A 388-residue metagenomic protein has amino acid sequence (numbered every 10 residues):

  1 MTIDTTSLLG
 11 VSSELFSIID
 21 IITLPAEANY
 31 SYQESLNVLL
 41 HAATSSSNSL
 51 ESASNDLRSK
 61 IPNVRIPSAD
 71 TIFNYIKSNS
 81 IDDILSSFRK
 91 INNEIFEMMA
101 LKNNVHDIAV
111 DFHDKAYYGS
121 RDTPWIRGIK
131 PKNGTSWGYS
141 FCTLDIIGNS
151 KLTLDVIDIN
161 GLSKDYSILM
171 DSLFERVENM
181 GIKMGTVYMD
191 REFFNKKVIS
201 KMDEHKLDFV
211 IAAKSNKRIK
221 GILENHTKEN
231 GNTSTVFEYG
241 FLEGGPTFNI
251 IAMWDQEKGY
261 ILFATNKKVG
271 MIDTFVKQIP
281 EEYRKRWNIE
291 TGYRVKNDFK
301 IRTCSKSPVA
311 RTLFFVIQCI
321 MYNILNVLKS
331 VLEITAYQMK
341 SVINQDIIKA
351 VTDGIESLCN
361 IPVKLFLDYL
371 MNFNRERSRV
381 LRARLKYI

Functional and structural regions predicted by a protein language model:
M1-Y30, D56-I61, H226-A252, Q256 (+2 more regions): A short, flexible helix-boundary coil/loop motif
T23-R89, G148-L152, K197, T312: Short, positively charged, Gly/Tyr-enriched micro-motifs that form contact patches at catalytic or ligand/partner
V38, A53, S68-I72, N104-K115 (+6 more regions): Short, conserved catalytic/metal-binding motifs centered on acidic residues
F73-I147: Active-site-proximal, Lys/Arg-enriched surface segment that forms a nucleic-acid-binding/basic interface patch
D114, S234, Y239-G240, D273-S307: Short amphipathic alpha-helical "interface-anchor" segments enriched in bulky aromatics
D145-K151, D255-E257: Short acidic-glycine loop/turn motifs at beta-strand connectors
D155-G259, Y337-S341, I347-I348, K364 (+1 more regions): An internal, acidic/charged active-site-proximal segment that coordinates divalent cations and/or engages
S307-Q318: Membrane-interface transmembrane-helix boundary segments in multi-pass integral membrane proteins
